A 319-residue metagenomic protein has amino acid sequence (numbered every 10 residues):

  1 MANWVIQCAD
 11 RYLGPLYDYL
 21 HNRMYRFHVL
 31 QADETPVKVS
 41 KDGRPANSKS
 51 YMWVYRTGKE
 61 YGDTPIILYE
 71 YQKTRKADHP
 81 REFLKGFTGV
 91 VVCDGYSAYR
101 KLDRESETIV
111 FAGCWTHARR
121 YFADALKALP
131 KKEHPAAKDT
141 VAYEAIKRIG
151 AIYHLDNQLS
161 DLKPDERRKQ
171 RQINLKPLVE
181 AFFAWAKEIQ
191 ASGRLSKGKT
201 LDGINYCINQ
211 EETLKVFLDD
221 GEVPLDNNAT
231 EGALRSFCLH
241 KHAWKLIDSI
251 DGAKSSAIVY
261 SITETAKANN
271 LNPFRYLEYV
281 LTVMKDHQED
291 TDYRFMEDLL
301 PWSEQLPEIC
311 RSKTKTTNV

Functional and structural regions predicted by a protein language model:
M1-V319: Catalytic center-proximal scaffold of phosphoryl-transfer enzymes
